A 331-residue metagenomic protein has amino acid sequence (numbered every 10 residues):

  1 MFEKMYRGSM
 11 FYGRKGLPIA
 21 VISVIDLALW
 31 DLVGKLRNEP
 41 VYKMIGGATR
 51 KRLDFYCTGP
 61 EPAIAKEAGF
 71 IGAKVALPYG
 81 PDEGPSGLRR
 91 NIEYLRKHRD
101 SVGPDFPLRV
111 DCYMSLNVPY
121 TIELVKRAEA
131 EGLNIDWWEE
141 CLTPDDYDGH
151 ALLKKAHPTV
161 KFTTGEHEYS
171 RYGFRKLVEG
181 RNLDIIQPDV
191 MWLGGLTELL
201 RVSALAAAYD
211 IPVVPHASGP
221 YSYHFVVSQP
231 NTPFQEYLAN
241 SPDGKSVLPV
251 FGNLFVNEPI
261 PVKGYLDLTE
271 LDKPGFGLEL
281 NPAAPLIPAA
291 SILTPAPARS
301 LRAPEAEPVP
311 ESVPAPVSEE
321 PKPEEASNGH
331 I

Functional and structural regions predicted by a protein language model:
M1-L36, P242: Metal- or metallocofactor-binding catalytic centers and their adjacent structured scaffolds across diverse enzyme
L17, D26-P62: Glycine-rich, aromatic-flanked loop segments that form ligand/cofactor-binding clefts across common enzyme folds
I25, N38, A73, D111 (+5 more regions): Conserved, mostly hydrophobic/aromatic
P40, D54, P107, K161 (+1 more regions): Proline-centered loop/turn at the N-terminus of a beta-strand
G46, K51-L153, H157: Metal-dependent enolase-superfamily TIM-barrel catalytic cores that perform enediolate-based chemistry
D145-D267, P274: Shared catalytic-loop signature of beta/alpha-barrel
L271-E307, V317, G329-I331: Extended hydrophobic packing segments that form well-structured cores
S312-S318: Intrinsically disordered, low-complexity proline-rich tandem-repeat tracts
